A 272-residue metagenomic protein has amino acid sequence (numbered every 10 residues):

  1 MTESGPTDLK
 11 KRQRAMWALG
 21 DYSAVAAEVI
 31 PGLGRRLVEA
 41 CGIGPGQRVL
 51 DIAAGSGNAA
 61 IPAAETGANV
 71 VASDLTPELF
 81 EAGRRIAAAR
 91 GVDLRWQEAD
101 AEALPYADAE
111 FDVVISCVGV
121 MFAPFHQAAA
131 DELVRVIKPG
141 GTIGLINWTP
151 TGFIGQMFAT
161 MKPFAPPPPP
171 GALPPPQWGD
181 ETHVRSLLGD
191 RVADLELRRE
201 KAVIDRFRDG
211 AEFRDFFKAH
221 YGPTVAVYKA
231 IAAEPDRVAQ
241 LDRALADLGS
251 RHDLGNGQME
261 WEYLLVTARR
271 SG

Functional and structural regions predicted by a protein language model:
T2-G44, N58, A82, F158 (+2 more regions): Conserved class I S-adenosyl-L-methionine
R48-L104, A128: Class I SAM-dependent methyltransferase SAM/SAH-binding core
E102-V113: A short acidic, Gly/Pro-enriched loop at the edge of an enzyme's catalytic core that lines a small-molecule cofactor
D112-Q127: A short SAM/SAH-binding and catalytic strip from SAM-dependent methyltransferases
Q127-A128, V134, K138-R208: Conserved catalytic/acceptor-binding region of the Class I
Q177-G272: Conserved Class I S-adenosyl-L-methionine
